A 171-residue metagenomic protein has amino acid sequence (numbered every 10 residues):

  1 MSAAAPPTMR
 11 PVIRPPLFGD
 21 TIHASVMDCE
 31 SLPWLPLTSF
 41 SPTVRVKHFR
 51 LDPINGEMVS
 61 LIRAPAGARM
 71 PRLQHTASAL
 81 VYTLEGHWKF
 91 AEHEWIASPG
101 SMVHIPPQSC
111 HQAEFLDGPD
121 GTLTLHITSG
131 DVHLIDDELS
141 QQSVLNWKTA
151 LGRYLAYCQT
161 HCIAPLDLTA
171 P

Functional and structural regions predicted by a protein language model:
M1-G56, G152-P171: A short, N-terminal "cap"/entry segment at the start of jelly-roll beta-barrel domains of the cupin/DSBH fold
S41-Q74, P106-C110: Conserved short histidine dyad/triad with adjacent acidic residue
P53, L80, A91-Q112: Short acidic-glycine-tyrosine-enriched beta hairpin
G56, Q74-T76, W95-I96, L116-G118: Short glycine/proline-enriched turns and hinge-like loops at secondary-structure junctions
I62-A64, H75-A77, E94-H104, L139-Q142: "Short basic amphipathic alpha-helical interaction patches in structured regions
P65-A66, R72-E92: Glycine- and acidic-residue-biased ligand/ion/polar-headgroup-sensing regions
E85, V103-P107, H126-T128: Long, hydrophobic, well-ordered secondary-structure blocks that form the structural core and pocket-lining surfaces
D117-P171: Double-stranded beta-helix
